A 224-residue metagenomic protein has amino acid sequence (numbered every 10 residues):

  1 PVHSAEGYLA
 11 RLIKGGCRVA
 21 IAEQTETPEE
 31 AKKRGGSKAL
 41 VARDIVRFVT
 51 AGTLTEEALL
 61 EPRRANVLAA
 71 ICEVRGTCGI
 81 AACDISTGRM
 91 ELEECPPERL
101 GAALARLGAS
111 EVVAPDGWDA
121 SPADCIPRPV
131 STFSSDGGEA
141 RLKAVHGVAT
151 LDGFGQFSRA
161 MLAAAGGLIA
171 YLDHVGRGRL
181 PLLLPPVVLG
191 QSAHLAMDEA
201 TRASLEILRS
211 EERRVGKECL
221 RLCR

Functional and structural regions predicted by a protein language model:
P1-K217, R224: Charged catalytic and DNA/RNA-contacting regions of genome-maintenance and nucleic-acid-processing enzymes
